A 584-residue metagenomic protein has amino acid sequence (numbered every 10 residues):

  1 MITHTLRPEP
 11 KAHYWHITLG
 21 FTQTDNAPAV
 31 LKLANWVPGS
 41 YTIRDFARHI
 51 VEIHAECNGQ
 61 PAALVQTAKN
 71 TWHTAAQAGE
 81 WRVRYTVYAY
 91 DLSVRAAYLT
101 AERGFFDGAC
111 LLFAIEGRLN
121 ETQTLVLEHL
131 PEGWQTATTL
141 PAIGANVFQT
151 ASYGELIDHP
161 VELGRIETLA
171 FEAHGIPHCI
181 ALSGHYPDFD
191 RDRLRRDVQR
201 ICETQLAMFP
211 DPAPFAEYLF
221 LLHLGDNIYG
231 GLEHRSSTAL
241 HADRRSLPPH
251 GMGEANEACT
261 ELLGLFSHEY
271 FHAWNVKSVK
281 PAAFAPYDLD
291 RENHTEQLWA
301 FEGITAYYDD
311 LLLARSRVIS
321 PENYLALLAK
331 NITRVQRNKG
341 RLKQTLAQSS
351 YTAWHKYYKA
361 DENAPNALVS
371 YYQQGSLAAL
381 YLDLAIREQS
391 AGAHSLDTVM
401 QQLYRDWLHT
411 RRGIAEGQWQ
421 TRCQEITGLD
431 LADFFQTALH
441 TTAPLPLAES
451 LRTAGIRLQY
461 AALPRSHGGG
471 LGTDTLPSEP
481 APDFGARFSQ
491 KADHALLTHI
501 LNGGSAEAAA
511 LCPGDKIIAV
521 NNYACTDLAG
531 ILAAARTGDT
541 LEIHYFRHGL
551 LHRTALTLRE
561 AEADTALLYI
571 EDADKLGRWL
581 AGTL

Functional and structural regions predicted by a protein language model:
M1, Y14-T18, P28, E80-R82 (+4 more regions): Intrinsic-disorder/low-complexity, polar/charged segments enriched in Ser/Thr/Lys/Arg/Asp/Glu/Gln
M1-N35: Early extracytoplasmic/domain-onset interaction patches
T22, E56, E128, H544-F546: A generic structural motif
P38-D45, W134-Q135, A519: Short aromatic-acidic-glycine turn motif
D45-E52, E56, Q60-R200, T204-F215 (+3 more regions): Non-catalytic architectural context of zinc metalloproteases
L169-L298: Juxtacatalytic substrate-recognition/specificity segment
T238-R245, S278-V279, D290-R341, L550: Post-HExxH zinc-binding segment in Zn-dependent metallohydrolases
D309, I319-L584: C-terminal recognition in membrane/secretory proteostasis and scaffolding
